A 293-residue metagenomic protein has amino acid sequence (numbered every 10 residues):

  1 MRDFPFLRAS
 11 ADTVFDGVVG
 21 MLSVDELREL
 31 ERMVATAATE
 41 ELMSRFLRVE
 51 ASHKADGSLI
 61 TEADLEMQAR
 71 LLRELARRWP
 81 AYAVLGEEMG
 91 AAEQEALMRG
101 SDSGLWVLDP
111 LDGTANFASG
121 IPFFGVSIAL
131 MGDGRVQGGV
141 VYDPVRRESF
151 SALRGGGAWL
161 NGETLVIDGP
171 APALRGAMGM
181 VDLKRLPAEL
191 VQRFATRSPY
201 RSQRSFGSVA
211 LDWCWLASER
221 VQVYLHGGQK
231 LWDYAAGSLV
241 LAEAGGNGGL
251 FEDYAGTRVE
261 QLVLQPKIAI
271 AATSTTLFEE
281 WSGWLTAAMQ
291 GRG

Functional and structural regions predicted by a protein language model:
R2-L111, Q290-G293: N-terminal subdomain of lithium-sensitive/metallo-dependent phosphomonoesterases centered on the IMPase/IPPase/PAP
R2-R32, F194-R197, C214-G293: Oxyanion/phosphate-interacting regions
L42, D64, L75, T114 (+4 more regions): Residue-level signal for inorganic ion chemistry
G104-V141: Glycine-rich active-site/cofactor-binding loop and its immediate structural neighborhood
I128-C214, R220, E260-G293: Acidic beta-strand-loop-alpha-helix segment within the catalytic core of divalent metal-dependent phosphate-processing
